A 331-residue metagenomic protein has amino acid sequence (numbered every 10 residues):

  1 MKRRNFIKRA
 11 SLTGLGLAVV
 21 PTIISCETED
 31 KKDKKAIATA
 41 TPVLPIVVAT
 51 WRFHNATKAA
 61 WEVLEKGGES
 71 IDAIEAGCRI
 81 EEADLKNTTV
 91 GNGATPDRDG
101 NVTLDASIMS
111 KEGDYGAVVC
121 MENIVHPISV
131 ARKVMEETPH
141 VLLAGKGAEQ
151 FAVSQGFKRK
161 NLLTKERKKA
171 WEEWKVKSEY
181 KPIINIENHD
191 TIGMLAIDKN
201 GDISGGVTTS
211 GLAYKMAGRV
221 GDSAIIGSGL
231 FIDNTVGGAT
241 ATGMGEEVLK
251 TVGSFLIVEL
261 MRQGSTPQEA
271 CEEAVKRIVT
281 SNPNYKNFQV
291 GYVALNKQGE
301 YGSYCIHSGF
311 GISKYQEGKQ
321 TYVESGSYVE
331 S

Functional and structural regions predicted by a protein language model:
M1-I7, D30-K31: Twin-arginine (Tat) signal peptide motif
R3-R4, I23, I128, S254: A generic alpha-helix preference that emphasizes hydrophobic side chains
N5-C26: N-terminal export signals
A10-S11, L15-G16, K31-S331: Alpha/propeptide regions of enzymes that mature by internal proteolysis
